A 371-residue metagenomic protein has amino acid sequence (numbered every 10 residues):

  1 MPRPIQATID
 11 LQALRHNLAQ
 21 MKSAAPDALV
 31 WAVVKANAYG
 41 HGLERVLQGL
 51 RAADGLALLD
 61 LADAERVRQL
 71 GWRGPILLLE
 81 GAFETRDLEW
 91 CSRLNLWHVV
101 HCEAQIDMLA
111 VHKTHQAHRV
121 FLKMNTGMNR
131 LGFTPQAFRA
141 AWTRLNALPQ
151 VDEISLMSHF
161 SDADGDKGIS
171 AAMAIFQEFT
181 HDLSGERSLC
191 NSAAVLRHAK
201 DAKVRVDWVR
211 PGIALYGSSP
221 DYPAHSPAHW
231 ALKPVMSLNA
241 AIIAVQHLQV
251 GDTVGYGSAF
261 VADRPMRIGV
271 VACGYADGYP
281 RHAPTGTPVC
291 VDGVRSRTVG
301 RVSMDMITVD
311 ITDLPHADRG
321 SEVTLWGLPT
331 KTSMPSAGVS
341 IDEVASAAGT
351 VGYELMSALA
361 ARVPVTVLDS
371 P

Functional and structural regions predicted by a protein language model:
M1-W97, D152, P364-P371: A charged N-terminal "starter" segment
P2-R3, A24, A36-Q48, S92-L94 (+3 more regions): Active-site loop/helix belt of alpha/beta enzymes
L14, V67, L156, I242 (+1 more regions): Residue-level signal for inorganic ion chemistry
A57-L58, L77-E80, V99-V100, M157 (+2 more regions): Conserved beta-strand positions in the central sheet of alpha/beta enzyme cores
L61-A62, E80-E84, E103-I106, N125-T126 (+1 more regions): Short, acidic/turn-prone active-site loops that include or flank metal/cofactor- and phosphate-binding residues
E80, E153, I242, T298-V299: A structural signal for short, hydrophobic beta-strand segments that form beta-sheets in beta-rich/all-beta domains
H247-P371: C-terminal accessory subdomain/extension
